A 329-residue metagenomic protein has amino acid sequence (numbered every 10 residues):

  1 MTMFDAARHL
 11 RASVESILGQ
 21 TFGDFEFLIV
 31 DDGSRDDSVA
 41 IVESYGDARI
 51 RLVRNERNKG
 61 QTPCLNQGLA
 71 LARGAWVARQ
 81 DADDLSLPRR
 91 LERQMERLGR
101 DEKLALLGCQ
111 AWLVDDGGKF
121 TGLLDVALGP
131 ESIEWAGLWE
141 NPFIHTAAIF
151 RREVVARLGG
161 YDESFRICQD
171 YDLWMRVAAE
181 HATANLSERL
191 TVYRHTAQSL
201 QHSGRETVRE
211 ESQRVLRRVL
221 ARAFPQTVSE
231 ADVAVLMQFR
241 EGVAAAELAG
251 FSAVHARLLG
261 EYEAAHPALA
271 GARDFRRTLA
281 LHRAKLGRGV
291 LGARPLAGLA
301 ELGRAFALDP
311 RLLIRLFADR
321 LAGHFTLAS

Functional and structural regions predicted by a protein language model:
R8-R11, S34-S44, L85, R89: Acidic helix N-cap motif at the loop->helix transition within catalytic regions of sugar-transfer enzymes
E15-D24: Short, acidic, metal-binding catalytic loop of nucleotide-sugar glycosyltransferases
S16, D31-A40, R57, D81: A conserved acidic beta->alpha catalytic loop
N55-A72, R93: Glycine-rich, basic loop-to-helix element that forms the pyrophosphate-binding segment of sugar-nucleotide handling
T62, A70, L87, C109 (+1 more regions): Conserved nucleotide-sugar donor-binding catalytic segment
V77: Short aromatic/hydrophobic "clamp" motif used to bind/position activated sugar donors
R89-T121: Conserved donor NDP-sugar-binding/catalytic core segment of glycosyltransferases
A197-S329: C-terminal subregions of glycosyltransferases and related glycan-biosynthesis enzymes
